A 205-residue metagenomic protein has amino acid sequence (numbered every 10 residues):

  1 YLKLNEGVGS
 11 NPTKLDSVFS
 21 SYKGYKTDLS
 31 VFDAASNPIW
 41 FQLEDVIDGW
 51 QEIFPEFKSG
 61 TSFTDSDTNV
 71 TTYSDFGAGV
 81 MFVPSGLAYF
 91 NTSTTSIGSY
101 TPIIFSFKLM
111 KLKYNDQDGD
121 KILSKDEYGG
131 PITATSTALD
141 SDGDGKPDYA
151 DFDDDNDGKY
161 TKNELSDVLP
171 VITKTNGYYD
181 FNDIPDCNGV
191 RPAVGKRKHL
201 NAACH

Functional and structural regions predicted by a protein language model:
Y1, Y22, F32, W50 (+5 more regions): Aromatic side chains
Y1-S17, S21, N115, A193-H205: Start-of-domain signal
K3-N5, K26-T101, F105, G119: A beta-strand/beta-hairpin structural motif
S10, S20, F107, K146 (+1 more regions): Generic low-polarity alpha-helical segments
N11-K14, T94-S99, T137-D140: Short consensus segments that form the blades of beta-propeller domains, in both extracellular/periplasmic
V18-S20, G79, I103, G158: Short beta-strand segments enriched for Tyr within beta-sheet-rich domains, predominantly fibronectin type III
L112-H205: Extracellular calcium-associated, cysteine-rich motifs in secreted modular proteins
